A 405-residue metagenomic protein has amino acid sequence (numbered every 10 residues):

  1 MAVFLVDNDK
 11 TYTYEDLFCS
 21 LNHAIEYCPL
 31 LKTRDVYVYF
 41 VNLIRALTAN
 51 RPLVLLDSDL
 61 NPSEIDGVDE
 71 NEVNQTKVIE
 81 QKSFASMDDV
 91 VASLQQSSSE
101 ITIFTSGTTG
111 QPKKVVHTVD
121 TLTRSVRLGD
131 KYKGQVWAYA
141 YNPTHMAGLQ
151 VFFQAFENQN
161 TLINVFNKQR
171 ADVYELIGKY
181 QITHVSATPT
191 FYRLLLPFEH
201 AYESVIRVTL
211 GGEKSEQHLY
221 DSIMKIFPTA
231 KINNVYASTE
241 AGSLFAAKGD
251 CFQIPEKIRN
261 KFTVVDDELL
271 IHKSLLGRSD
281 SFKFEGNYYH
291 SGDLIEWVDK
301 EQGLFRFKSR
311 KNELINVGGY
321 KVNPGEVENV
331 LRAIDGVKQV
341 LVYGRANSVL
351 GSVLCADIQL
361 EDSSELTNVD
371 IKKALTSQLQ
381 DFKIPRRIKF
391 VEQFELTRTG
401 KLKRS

Functional and structural regions predicted by a protein language model:
M1-E26, I65, V78-Q81, H117-D120: Conserved AMP-binding/adenylate-forming core of the ANL superfamily
A2, R34, K82-F104, K131-W137: Conserved pre-ATP/AMP-binding loop-to-beta segment of ANL
S99-R127: Conserved AMP-binding A3 loop
T123-V136, T144-H184: Conserved AMP-binding/adenylation subdomain of ANL enzymes
L196-F252: Gly/Ser/Thr-rich phosphate-binding loop
T263-E296, Q302-L304, Y320-V322: Conserved ATP/PPi-binding loop(s) of AMP-dependent carboxylate-activating enzymes
G292-K383: AMP-binding/adenylate-forming catalytic core of the ANL superfamily
L379-L402: AMP-binding/adenylate-forming catalytic domain of the ANL superfamily
